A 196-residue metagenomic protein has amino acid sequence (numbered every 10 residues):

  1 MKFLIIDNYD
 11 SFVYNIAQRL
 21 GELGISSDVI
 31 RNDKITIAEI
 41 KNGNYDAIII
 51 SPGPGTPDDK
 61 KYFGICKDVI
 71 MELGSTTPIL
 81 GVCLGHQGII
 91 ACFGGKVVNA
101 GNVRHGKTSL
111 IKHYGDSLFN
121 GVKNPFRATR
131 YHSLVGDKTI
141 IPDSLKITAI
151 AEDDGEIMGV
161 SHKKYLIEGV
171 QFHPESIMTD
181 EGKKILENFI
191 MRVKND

Functional and structural regions predicted by a protein language model:
K2, N8-S11, D143, F172-D196: RNA-binding accessory domains that recognize and position tRNA/RNA substrates
K2-F3, N15-L80, F93, M178 (+1 more regions): Flexible gly/pro-rich beta->alpha loop and the following alpha-helix that scaffold active-site loops
D7, C83: Conserved G/P- and acidic residue-centered "switch" motifs that form tight phosphate/ATP-binding loops in soluble
D10, K34, K164: Short, glycine/serine-rich, charged loops/turns that create anion-binding and catalytic segments at active sites
Y14, H86: Residues forming the Rossmann-fold NAD(P)(H) cofactor-binding site
E39, D46, G115, D137 (+2 more regions): Alpha-helix boundary/capping detector
G64-L80, Q87-I167, F172, I177-D180 (+1 more regions): Pocket-forming structural segment of enzyme catalytic cores
